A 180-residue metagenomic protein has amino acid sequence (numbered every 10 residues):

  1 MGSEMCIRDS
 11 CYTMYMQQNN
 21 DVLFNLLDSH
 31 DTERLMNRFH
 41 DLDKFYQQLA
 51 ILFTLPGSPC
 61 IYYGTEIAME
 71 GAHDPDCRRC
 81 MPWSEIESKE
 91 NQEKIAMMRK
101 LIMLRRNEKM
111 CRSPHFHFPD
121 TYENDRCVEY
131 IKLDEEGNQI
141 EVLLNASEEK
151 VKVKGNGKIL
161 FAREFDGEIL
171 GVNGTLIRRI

Functional and structural regions predicted by a protein language model:
M1-E4, R8-D74, V142, A146: Conserved alpha/beta catalytic core and glycan-binding cleft of carbohydrate-active enzymes
R8-D9, P56-I61, T65-I180: Carbohydrate-interacting/catalytic domains
